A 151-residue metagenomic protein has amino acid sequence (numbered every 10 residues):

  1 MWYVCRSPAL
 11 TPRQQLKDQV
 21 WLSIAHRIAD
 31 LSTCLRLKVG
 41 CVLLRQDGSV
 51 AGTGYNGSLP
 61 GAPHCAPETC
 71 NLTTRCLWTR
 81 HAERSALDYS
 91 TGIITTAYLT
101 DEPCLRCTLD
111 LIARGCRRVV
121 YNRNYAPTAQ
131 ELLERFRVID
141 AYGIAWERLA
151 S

Functional and structural regions predicted by a protein language model:
M1-S151: Zinc-dependent deaminase catalytic domain
